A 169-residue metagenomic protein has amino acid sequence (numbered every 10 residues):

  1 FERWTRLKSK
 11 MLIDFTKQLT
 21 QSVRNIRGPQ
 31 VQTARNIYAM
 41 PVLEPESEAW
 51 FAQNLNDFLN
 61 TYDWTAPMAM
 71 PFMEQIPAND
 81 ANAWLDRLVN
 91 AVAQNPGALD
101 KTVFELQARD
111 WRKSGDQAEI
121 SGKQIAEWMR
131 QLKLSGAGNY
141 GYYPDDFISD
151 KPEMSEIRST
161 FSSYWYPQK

Functional and structural regions predicted by a protein language model:
F1-N79: Polysaccharide-binding and catalytic clefts of secreted carbohydrate-active enzymes
T61-A81, L85-D86, A91-K169: Substrate-binding cleft of secreted/luminal carbohydrate-active enzymes
